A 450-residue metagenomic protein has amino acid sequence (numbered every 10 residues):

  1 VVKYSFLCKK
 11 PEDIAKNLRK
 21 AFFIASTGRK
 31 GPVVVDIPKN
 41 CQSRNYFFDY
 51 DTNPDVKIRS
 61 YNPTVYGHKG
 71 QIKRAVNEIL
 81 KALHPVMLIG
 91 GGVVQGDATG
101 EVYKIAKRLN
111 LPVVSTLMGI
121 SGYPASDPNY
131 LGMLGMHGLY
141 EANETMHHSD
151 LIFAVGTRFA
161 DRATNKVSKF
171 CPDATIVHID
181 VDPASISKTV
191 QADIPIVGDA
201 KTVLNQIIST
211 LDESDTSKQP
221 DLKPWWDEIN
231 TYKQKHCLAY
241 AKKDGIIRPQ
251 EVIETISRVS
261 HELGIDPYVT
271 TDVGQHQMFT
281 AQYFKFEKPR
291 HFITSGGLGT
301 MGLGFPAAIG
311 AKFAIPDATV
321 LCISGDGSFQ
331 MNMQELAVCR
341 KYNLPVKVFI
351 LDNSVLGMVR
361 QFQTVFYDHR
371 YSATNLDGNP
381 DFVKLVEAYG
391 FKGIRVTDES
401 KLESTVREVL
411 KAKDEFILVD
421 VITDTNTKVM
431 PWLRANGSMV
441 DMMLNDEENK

Functional and structural regions predicted by a protein language model:
V1-K3, F48-N62, G122-S126, I229-Y240 (+3 more regions): Gly-rich Lys/Arg/Thr-decorated short loops/hinges at beta-loop-alpha junctions or inter-strand turns that position
V1-N17, I37, G119-D227, V406-V409: Glycine-rich, acidic loop regions that bind phosphate or pyrophosphate groups
V1-S43, G119-I120, M146, A154-H178 (+1 more regions): Conserved thiamine diphosphate
I24-K81, L238, L444: Conformationally flexible catalytic loops at phosphate/diphosphate-handling active centers
I24-R29, Q71-V86, I105, M146-H148 (+3 more regions): Glycine-rich phosphate/diphosphate-binding loops that line cofactor/substrate pockets in enzymes
I37-S43, G91-V93, P183, V273-Q277 (+2 more regions): Glycine-rich beta-alpha junction loops
M136, N143, H148, S187-T189 (+3 more regions): Thiamine diphosphate
E228-P306, A311-K312: Active-site diphosphate/adenylate-binding microenvironment
